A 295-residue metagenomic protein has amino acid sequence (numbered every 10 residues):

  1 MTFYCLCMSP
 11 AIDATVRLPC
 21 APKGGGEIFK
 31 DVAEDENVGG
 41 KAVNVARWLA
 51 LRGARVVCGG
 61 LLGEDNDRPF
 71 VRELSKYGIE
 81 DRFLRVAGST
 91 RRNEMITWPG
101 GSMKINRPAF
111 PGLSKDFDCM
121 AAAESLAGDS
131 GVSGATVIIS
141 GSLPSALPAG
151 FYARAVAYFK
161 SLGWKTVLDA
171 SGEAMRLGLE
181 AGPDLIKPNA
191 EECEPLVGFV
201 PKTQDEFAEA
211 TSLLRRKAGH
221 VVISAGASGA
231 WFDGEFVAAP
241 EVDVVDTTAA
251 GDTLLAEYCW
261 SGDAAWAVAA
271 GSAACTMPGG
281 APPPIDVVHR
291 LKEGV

Functional and structural regions predicted by a protein language model:
M1-G59: Glycine-rich phosphate/adenosyl-contacting loop at the front of the ribokinase-like
F3, A54-V56, D81, T166 (+1 more regions): Hydrophobic anchor at the start of a short beta-strand that flanks the dinucleotide cofactor-binding loop
F29-N37, V237-A249: Short pre-catalytic strand/loop immediately N-terminal to key active-site residues, enriched for Gly-Thr
R47, R92-I96, G229-D233: Short beta-strand scaffold segments in enzyme catalytic cores
A50-A135, R290-V295: Conserved N-terminal subdomain of the carbohydrate kinase-like
K104-N106, G134-S142, D169, K187-A190: Short beta-strands and strand-loop turn motifs
A149-G234: Conserved phosphate/ATP/ADP-binding segment of small-molecule kinases
R216-A227, P240-V295: Conserved post-catalytic alpha-helical subdomain immediately downstream of the catalytic base and nucleotide-binding
